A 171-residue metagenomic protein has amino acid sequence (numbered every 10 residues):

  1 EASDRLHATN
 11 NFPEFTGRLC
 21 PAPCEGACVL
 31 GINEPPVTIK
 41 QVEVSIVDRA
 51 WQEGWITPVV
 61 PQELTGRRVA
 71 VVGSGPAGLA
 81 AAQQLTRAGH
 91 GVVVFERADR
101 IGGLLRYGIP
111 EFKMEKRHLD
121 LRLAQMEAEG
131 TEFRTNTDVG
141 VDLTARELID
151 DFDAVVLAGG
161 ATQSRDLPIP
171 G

Functional and structural regions predicted by a protein language model:
E1-N10, I32, P36-K40, V71-V139 (+1 more regions): Beta1-alpha1 glycine-rich phosphate/pyrophosphate-binding loop at the start of Rossmann-like nucleotide-binding domains
P13: A glycine-/small-polar-enriched, mobile loop at the entrance of the PLP active site in fold-type I
T16, A22-V72, A88, T131-G171: FAD-binding core/adjacent interface of flavoenzyme oxidoreductases
